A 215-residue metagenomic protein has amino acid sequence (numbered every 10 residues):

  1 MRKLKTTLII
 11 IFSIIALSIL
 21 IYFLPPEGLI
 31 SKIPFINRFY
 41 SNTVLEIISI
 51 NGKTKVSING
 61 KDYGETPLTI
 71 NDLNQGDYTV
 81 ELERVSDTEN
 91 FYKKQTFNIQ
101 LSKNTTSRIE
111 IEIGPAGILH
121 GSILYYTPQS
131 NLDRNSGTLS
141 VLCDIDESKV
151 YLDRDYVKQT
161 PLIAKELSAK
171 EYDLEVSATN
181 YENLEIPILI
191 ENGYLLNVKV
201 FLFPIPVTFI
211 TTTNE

Functional and structural regions predicted by a protein language model:
M1-E215: Short loop/turn and low-complexity linker motifs enriched in small/turn-promoting residues
